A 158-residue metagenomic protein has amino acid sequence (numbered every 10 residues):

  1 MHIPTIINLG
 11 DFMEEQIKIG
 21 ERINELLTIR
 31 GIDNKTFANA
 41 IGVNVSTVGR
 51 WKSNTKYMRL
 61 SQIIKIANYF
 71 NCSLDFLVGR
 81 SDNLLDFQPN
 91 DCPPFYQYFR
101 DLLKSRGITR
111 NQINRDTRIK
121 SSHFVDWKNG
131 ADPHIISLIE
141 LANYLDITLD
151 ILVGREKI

Functional and structural regions predicted by a protein language model:
H2-I32, N83-R106: A short, Lys/Arg-rich alpha-helix, primarily the initiator
I23, M58-L60, I64, F99-L102 (+2 more regions): Short, structured motif recognition centered on aromatic/hydrophobic residues
I29, A40, Y69, S105 (+2 more regions): Residues within the alpha-helical elements of helix-turn-helix
T36-A38, Q112-R115: Short alpha-helical "recognition helix" segments of helix-turn-helix
G42-M58, R118-H134, R155: Recognition helix of helix-turn-helix/homeodomain-like DNA-binding domains that insert into the DNA major groove
S61-F76, S137-I151: DNA major-groove recognition helix of helix-turn-helix/homeodomain DNA-binding modules
F76-F87, I151-I158: Short amphipathic recognition helices of helix-turn-helix/homeodomain-type DNA-binding modules
